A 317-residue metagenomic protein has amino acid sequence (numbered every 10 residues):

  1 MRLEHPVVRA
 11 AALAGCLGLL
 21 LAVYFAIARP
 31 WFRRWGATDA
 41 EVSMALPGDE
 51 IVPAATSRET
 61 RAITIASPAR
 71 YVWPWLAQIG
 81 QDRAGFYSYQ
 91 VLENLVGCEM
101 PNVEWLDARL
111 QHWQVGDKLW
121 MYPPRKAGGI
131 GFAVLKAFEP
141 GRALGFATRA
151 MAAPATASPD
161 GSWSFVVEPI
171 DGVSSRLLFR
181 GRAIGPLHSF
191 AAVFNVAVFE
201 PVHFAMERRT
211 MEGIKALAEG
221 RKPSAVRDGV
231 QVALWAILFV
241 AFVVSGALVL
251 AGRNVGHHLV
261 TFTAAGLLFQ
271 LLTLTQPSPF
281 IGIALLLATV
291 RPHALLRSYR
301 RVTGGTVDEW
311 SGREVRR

Functional and structural regions predicted by a protein language model:
L3-A14, M44-S57, T64-R70, A77-R176 (+4 more regions): Glycine-rich portal/gate segments that line the openings of hydrophobic small-molecule binding cavities
V7, A225-Q231, R253-L259: Membrane-interfacial entry segments at the cytosolic side of transmembrane helices
A11-L19, G229-I237: Alpha-helical hydrophobic membrane-insertion segments
A14-R58: Short acidic N-proximal helix/loop "leader" segments that mark the beginning of a domain or an inter-domain linker
T60, A155, V198-V202: Conserved aromatic-histidine-acidic binding/catalytic patches
A183, L187-V226: A conserved amphipathic terminal alpha-helix motif
V230-A251: Selective detector of the "anchor" transmembrane alpha-helix that sits immediately C-terminal
A233-L238, G256-A264: Short hydrophobic alpha-helical membrane-embedded segments
